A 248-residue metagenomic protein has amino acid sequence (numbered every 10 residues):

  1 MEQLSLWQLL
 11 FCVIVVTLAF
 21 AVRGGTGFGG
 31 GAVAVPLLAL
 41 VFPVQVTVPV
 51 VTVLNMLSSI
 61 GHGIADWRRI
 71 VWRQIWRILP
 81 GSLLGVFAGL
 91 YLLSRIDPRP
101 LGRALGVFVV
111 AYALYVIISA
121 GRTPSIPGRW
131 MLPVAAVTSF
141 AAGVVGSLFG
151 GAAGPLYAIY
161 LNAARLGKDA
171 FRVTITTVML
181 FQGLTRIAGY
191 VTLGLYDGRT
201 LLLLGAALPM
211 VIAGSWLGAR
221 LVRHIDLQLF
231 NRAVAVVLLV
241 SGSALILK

Functional and structural regions predicted by a protein language model:
M1-Q3, L90-P100, P124, Y190-L202: Membrane-interface helix termini and inter-helical loops of multi-pass transporters
Q8-W76, V137-G143, G154-S215, A219: Small-residue-rich hydrophobic segments that form or flank transmembrane alpha-helices in multi-pass membrane proteins
T47, A88-L93, V144-A152, R186 (+1 more regions): Hydrophobic alpha-helical transmembrane segments in multi-pass integral membrane proteins
T52, G106-V109, A113, T176 (+3 more regions): Residues within membrane-spanning alpha-helices of integral membrane proteins, especially the hydrophobic core/packing
N55, S82-V86, V109, M179 (+2 more regions): Residue-level recognition of pore/gate-forming positions within transmembrane alpha-helices of multi-pass
S59-I70, L90, A104-W130, A219-R220 (+2 more regions): Transmembrane helix exit motif
W72-S82, A104-G106, G128-V137, A170-T177 (+1 more regions): Cytoplasmic-side transmembrane-helix entry/capping segments in multi-pass membrane proteins
W216-V237: Interfacial loop-to-transmembrane junctions
